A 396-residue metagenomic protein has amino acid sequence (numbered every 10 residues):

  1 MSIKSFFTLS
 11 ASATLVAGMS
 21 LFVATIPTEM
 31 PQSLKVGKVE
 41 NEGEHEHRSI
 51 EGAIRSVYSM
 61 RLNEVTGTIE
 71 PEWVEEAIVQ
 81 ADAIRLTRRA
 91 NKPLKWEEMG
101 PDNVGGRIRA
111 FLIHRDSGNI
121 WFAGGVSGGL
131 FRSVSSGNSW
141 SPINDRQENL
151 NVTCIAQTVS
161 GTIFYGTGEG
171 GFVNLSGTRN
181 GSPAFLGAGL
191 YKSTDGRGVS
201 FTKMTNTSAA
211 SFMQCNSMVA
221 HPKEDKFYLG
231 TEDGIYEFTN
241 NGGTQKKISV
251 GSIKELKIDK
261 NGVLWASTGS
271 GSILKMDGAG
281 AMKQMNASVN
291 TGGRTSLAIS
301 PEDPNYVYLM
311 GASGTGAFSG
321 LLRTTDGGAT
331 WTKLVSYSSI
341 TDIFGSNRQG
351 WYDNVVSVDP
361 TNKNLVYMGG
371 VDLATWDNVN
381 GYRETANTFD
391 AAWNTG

Functional and structural regions predicted by a protein language model:
I3-G396: Extracellular glycan-interacting surfaces
